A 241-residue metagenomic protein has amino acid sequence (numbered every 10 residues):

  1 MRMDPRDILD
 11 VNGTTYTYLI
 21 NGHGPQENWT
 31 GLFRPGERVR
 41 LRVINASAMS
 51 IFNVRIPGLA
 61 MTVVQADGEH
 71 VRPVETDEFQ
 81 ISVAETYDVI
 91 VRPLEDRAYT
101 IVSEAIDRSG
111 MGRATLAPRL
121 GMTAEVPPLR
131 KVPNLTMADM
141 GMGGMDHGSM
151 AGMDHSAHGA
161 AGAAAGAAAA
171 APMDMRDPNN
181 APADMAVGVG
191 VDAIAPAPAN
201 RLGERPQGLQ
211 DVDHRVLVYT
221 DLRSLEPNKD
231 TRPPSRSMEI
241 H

Functional and structural regions predicted by a protein language model:
M1, V74-H241: Extended terminal and domain-junction accessory segments
M1-R38, I44-S47: Acidic-aromatic/histidine active-site loop/patch
I8-N12, R55, V64-A66, L129: Primarily the internal scaffold of c-type cytochrome electron-transfer domains, especially repeated/multiheme c-type
T14, V39, A48-S50, L59 (+3 more regions): Residues that flank catalytic or metal-binding motifs in active/ligand-binding sites
R34, I44, V54-R55, I81-S82 (+1 more regions): Low-complexity, polar/charged sequence tracts that form flexible coils or short amphipathic helices and often embed
S47-A48, E95: Short, acidic/polar linear motifs in exposed loop/turn regions
S50-I56, I101-V102: Short, hydrophobic/aromatic beta-strand segments
I56-V83: Solvent-exposed beta-strand/loop surfaces of large extracellular or lumenal domains
